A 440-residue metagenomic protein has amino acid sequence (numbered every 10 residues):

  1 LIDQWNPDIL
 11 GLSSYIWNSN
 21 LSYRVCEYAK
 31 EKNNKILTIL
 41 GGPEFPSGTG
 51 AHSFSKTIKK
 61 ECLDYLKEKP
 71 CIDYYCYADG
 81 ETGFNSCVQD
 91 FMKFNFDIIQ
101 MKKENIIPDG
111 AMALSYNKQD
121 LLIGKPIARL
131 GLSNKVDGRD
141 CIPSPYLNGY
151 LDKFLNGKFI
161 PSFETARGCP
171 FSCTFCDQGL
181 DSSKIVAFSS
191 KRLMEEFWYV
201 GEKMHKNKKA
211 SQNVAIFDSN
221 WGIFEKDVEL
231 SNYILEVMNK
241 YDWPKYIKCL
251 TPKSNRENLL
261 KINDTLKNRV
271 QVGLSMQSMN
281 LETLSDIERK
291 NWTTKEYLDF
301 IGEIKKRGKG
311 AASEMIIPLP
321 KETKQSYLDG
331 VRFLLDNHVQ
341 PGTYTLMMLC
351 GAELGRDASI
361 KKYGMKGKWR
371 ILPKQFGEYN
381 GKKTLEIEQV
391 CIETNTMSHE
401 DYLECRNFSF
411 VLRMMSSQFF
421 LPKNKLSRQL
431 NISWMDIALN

Functional and structural regions predicted by a protein language model:
L1-G131: Glycine-rich beta-alpha loop elements in corrinoid/cobalamin-binding modules across cobalamin-dependent enzymes
N6-P7, V25, I72, A187 (+1 more regions): A structural motif corresponding to the C-terminal lobe/cap of the Radical SAM core domain
S13, A78, G179, F217 (+1 more regions): Conserved residues at the C-terminal ends of beta-strands
S55-Y65, L193-F197, L259, K324-V331: Short, acidic/polar
D109-D140, L385, Q389-T394, E404: Extended catalytic-interface subdomain
I123-I127, L132-K306, I317: Radical SAM [4Fe-4S] cluster-binding motif and immediate context
